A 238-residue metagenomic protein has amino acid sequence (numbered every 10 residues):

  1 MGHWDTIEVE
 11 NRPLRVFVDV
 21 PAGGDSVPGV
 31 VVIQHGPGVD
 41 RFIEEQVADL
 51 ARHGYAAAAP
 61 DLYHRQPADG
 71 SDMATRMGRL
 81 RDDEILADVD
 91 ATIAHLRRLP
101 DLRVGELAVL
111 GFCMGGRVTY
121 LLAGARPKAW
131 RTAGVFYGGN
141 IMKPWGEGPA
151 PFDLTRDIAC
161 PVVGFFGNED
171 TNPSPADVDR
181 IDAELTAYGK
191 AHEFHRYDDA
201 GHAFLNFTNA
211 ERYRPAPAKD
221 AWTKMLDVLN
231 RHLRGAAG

Functional and structural regions predicted by a protein language model:
W4-L102, A150-P151, F204-N206: Serine-hydrolase catalytic machinery in alpha/beta-hydrolase-like enzymes
D101-F112: Alpha/beta-hydrolase fold nucleophile elbow
G111-G115, T119: Gly/Ala-rich beta-loop-alpha elbow adjacent to hydrolase catalytic centers
L121-R131: Conserved hydrolase catalytic core segment
A129-N140: A conserved short beta-strand
I158, G164-F166: Short beta-strand/loop motif that positions the catalytic acidic residue of the alpha/beta-hydrolase fold
T171-D177: Conserved alpha/beta-hydrolase "acid-adjacent" motif
Y188-G238: C-terminal catalytic histidine-bearing segment of alpha/beta-hydrolase fold enzymes
